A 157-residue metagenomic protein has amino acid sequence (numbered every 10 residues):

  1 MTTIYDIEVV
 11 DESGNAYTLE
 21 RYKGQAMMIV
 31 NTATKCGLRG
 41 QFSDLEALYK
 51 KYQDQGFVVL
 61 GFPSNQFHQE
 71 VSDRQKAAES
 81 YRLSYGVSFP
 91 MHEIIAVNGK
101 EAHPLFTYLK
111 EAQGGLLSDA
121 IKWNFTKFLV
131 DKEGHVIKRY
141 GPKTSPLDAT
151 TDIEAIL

Functional and structural regions predicted by a protein language model:
M1-E20, L38, P104: N-terminal "domain-start" segment that seeds a small globular fold
E12-N15, S43-A47, K76: Alpha-helical scaffolding within the catalytic cores of extracellular/periplasmic polymer-degrading hydrolases
Q25-A26, K35, R39-F62, R82-Y85: Conserved helix-turn-beta segment immediately C-terminal to the redox Cys motif in thioredoxin-like folds
G56-R74, S88-G99: Thiol-based oxidoreductase modules, predominantly thioredoxin-like and allied folds used for disulfide exchange
A77-W123: Short, internal strand/loop/helix patches that form the active-site neighborhood or redox-interaction surface
T107, E111-L157: Thiol-/selenol-based redox modules, centered on thioredoxin-like and closely related oxidoreductase domains
